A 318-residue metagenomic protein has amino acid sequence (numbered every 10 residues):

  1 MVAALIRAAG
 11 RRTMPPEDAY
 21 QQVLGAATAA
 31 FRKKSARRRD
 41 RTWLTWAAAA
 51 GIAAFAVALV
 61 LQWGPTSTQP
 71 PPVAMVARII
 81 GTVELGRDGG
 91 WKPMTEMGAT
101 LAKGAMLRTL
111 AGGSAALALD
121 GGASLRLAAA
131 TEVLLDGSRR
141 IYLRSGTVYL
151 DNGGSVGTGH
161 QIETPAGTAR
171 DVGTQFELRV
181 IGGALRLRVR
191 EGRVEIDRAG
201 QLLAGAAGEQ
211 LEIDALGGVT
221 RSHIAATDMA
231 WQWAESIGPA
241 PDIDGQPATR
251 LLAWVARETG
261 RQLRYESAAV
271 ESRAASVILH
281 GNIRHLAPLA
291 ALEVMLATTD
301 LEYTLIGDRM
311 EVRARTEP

Functional and structural regions predicted by a protein language model:
M1, K34-W43, T68, T316-P318: Short, low-complexity, intrinsically disordered N-terminal peptides in bacterial proteins
M1-R37: Short alpha-helical interface segments
M14, R32, A54-F55, S114 (+1 more regions): Charged, amphipathic alpha-helical interaction segments
E17-F31, W43-P72: Single-pass transmembrane signal-anchor helices and their membrane-water interface zones
F31-W43, Q232-S236, R273-A275: Charged, low-complexity, helix-prone segments enriched in Lys/Glu/Asp/Gln
S35-W46, T227, D308-R309: Short, flexible loop/turn segments with low-complexity composition
A58-R126, A130-P318: A residue-level detector for the "anchor" residue at the start of short, highly conserved motifs
